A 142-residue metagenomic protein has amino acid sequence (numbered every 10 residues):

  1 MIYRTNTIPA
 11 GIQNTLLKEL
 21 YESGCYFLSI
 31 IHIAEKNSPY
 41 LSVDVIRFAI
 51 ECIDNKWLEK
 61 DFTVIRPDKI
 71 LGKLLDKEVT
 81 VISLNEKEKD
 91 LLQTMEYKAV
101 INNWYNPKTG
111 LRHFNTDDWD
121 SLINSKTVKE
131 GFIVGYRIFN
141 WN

Functional and structural regions predicted by a protein language model:
M1-F62: Active-site-adjacent structural segments surrounding the nucleophilic cysteine of cysteine proteases and isopeptidases
Y3-T5, E78, S125: A detector of low-complexity, intrinsically disordered, Ser/Thr/Gly/Pro/Ala-rich segments
S42-D44, E78, T127: Detector for intrinsically disordered, low-structure N-terminal pre-sequences
I53-V79: Helix-adjacent hinge/juxtasegments
G72-D120: Active-site-adjacent substructure of cysteine-protease-like catalytic cores
W104-N142: Noncatalytic regulatory segments and standalone regulatory/sensor domains
